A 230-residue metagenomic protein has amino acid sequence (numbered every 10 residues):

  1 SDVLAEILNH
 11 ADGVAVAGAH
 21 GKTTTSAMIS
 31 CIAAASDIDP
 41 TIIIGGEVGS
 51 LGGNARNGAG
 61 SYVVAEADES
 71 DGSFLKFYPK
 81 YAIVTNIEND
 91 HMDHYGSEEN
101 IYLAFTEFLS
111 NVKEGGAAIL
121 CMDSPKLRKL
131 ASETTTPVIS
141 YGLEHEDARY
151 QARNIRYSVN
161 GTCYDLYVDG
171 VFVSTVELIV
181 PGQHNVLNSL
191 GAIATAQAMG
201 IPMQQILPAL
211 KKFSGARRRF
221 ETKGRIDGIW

Functional and structural regions predicted by a protein language model:
S1-M122, K126-T136, L190, A194-M199 (+1 more regions): Phosphate-binding loop of NTP-binding sites
Y95-Y102, G116, S132, T136-W230: Adenine nucleotide phosphate-binding catalytic loops in nucleotide-utilizing enzymes
